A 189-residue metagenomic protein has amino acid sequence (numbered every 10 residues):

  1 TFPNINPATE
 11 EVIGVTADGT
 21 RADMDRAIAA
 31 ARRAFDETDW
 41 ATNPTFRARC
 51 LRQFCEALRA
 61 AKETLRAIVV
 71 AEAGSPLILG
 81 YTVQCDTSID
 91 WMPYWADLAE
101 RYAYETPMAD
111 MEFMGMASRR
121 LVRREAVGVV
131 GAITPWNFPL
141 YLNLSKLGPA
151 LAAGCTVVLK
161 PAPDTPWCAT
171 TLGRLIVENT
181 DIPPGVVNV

Functional and structural regions predicted by a protein language model:
T1-S118: N-terminal Rossmann-like NAD(P)+-binding subdomain of aldehyde/semialdehyde dehydrogenases
T106-V189: Rossmann-like NAD(P) dinucleotide-binding subdomain of oxidoreductase/dehydrogenase enzymes
